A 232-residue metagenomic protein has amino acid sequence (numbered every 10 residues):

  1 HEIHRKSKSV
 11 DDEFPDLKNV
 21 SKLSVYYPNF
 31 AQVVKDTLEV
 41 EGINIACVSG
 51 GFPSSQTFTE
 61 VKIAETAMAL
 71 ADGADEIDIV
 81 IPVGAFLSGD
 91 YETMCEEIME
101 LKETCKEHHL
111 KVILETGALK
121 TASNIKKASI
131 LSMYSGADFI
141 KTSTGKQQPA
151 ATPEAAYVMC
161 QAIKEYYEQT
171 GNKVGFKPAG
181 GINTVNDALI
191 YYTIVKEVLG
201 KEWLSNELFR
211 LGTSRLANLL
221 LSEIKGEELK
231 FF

Functional and structural regions predicted by a protein language model:
H1-N19, N29-F176, N183-S214, S222-F232: Alpha/beta enzyme core
S24-P28: Short His-Asn-centered micro-motif
L219: N-terminal beta-loop-helix "entrance" segment that forms/cooperates in small-molecule cofactor or anionic ligand
